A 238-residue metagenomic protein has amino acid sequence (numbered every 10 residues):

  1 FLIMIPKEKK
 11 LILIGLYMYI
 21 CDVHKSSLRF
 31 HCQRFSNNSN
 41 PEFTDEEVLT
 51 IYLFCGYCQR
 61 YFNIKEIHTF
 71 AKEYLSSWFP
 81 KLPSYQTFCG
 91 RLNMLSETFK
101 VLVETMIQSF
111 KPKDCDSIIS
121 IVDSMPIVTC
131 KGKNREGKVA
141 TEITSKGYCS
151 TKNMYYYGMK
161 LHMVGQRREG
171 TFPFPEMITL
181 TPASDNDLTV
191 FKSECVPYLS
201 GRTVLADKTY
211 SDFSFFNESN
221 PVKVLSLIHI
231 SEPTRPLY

Functional and structural regions predicted by a protein language model:
F1-I14: Intrinsically disordered, low-complexity and often Lys/Arg-enriched segments
Y17-F54: Basic, short loop/linker segments at the boundary and entry of helix-turn-helix/winged-helix-like folds
F35-S36, K72, K81-S84, K100-I107 (+1 more regions): Short acidic (Asp/Glu) patches
N63-F79: DNA-recognition alpha helix
P80-E97: Major-groove recognition helix of helix-turn-helix-like DNA-binding domains
Q108-K208, F213-N217: Polybasic low-complexity intrinsically disordered regions
P221-L227: Short hydrophobic/aromatic-enriched beta-strand-loop microsegments
I228-Y238: Single conserved hydrophobic/aromatic residue that forms the stacking wall/gate of nucleotide- or nucleobase-binding
